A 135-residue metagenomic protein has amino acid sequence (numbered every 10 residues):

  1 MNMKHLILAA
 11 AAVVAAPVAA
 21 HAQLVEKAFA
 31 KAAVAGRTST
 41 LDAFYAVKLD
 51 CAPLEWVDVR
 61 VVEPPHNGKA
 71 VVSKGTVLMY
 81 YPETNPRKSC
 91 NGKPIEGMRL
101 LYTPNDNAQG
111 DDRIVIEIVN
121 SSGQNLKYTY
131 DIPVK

Functional and structural regions predicted by a protein language model:
M1-H5: Positively charged n-region of N-terminal signal peptides that target proteins for export
L6-A16: Sec-dependent N-terminal signal peptides
V18-A22: Sec/Tat signal peptide C-region and signal peptidase I cleavage site
Q23-K69: Solvent-exposed, low-complexity, repeat-rich "mucin-like" stalks and linkers
A30-K31, Q124-K135: C-terminal edge beta-strand
C51-P94: Surface-exposed or secretory-pathway low-complexity segments enriched in glycine-proline and Ser/Thr/acidic residues
G92-P94, A108, Q124: A generic structural micro-feature
R99-Y102, A108-S121: A short beta-strand micro-motif common to beta-rich folds, especially ectodomain repeats
